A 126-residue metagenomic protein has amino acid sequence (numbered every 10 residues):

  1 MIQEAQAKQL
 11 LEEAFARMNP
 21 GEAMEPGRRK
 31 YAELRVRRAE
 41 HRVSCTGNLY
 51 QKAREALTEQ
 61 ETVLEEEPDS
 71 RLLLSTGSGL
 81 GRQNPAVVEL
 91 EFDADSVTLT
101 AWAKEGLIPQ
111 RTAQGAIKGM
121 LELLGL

Functional and structural regions predicted by a protein language model:
M1-L126: Ser/Thr-rich, low-complexity intrinsically disordered terminal regions
